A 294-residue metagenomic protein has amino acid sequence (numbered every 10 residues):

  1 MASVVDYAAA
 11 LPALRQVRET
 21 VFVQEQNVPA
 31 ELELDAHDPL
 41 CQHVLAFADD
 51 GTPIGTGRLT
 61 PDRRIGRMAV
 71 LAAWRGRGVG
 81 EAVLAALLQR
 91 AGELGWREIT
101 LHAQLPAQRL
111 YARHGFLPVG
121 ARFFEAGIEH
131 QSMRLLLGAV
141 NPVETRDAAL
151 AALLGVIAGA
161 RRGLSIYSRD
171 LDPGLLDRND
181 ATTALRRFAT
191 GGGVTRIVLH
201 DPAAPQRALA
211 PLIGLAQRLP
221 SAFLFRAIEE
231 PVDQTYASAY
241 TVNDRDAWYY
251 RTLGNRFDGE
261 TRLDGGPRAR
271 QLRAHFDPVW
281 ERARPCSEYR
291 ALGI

Functional and structural regions predicted by a protein language model:
M1-T52: Short amphipathic alpha-helix that is part of the acyltransferase structural core
L45, G51-A69: Conserved beta-strand in the GNAT
I54-G55, G120, Y249: A structural microfeature
W74, G78-A86: Conserved acetyl-CoA pyrophosphate-binding loop and the N-cap/start of the following alpha-helix in GNAT-like
Q89-Q104: Conserved GNAT acetyl-CoA-binding A-motif
L105-E129: Conserved active-site alpha-helix within GNAT-family acetyltransferase domains
F124-P142: C-terminal "cap" of GNAT-fold acetyltransferases
A139-S165, R169-I294: PLD/PLD-like phosphodiesterase catalytic module centered on the HKD motif
